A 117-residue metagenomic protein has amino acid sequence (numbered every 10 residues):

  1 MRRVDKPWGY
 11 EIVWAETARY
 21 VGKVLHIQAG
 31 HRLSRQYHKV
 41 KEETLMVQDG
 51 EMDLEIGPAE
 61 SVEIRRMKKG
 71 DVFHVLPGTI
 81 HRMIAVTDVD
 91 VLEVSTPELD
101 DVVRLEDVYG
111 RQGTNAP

Functional and structural regions predicted by a protein language model:
M1-K41: A short glycine-rich, His/Asp/Glu-containing loop-to-beta-strand
R2-K6, I84-P117: Double-stranded beta-helix
V24, T44, I64-R65: Short, surface-exposed secondary-structure edge patches
R32-S34, H38, D71-R82: Histidine-centered metal-chelating micro-motifs
S34, L54-I56, E93: Short hydrophobic/aromatic-rich beta-strand segments that constitute the beta-sheet cores of beta-sandwich/beta-barrel
Y37-K39, M46-V47, R66, A85-T87: Short glycine/proline-enriched turns and hinge-like loops at secondary-structure junctions
V40-P58: Glycine- and acidic-residue-biased ligand/ion/polar-headgroup-sensing regions
P58-G78: Short acidic-glycine-tyrosine-enriched beta hairpin
